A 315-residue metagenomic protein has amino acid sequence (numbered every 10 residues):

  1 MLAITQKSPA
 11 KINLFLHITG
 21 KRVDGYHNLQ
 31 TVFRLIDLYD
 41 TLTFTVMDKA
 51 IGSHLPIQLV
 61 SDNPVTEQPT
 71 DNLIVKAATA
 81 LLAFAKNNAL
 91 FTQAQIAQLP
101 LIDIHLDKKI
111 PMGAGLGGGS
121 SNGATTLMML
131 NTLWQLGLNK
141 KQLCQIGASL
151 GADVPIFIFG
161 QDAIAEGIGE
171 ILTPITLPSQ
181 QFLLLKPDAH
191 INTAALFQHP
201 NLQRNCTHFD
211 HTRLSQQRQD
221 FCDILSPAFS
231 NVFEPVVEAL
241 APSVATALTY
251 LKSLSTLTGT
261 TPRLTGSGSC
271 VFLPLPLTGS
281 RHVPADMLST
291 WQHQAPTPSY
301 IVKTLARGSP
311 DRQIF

Functional and structural regions predicted by a protein language model:
M1-A114, T132, L136-K141, K186-D188: ATP-binding N-lobe of GHMP and related small-molecule kinases
F33-I36, G147, L251, W291-Q292: Hydrophobic C-terminal alpha-helix "anchor/cap" residues
D40-F44, D153-F157, A163, V271-L273: Short beta-strand scaffold segments in enzyme catalytic cores
I51-E67, T126, A148, D220-N231: Short, basic/glycine-rich phosphate-binding loops at helix/coil junctions that contact nucleotide phosphates
H105-W134, A152, T261-L275: Glycine/serine-rich anion-binding loops at beta->alpha junctions that coordinate negatively charged ligand groups
L127-I164: Contiguous, small/hydrophobic- and glycine-enriched helical/loop subdomains that border and often "cap" functional
F157-F159, I164-T261, P274-T278, H282 (+2 more regions): Conserved, helical-rich catalytic subdomain that frames metal- and/or nucleotide-binding sites in enzyme alpha/beta
